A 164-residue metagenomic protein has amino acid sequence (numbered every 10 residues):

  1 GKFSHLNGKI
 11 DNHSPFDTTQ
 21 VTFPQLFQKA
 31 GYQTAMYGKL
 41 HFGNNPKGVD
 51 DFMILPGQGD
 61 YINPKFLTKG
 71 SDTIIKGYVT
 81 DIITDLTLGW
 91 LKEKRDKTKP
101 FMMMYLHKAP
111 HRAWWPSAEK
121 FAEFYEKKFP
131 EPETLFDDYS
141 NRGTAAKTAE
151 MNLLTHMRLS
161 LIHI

Functional and structural regions predicted by a protein language model:
G1, F27, T87, F101-H107: Beta-strand elements within well-structured catalytic alpha/beta cores of enzymes that handle phosphate/sulfate esters
G1-A35, P46-S71: Active-site segment of extracytoplasmic enzymes that catalyze sulfate/phosphate-ester chemistry
H13, F42, A109-H111: Short histidine/acidic/glycine/proline-rich micro-motifs that form metal- and phosphate-coordinating active-site loops
P15, T19, V79, P116: Short acidic-hydrophobic sequence patches enriched in Asp/Glu that either
Q28-K29, G43-G48, K94-T98, M104: Extracellular/periplasmic catalytic domains that process cell-envelope and extracellular macromolecules
K39: Active-site glycine-centered loops adjacent to acidic/histidine catalytic or metal-binding residues that shape
G57-Y78, L91-K99, M104-I162: Active-site-proximal cap/lid insertion segments
